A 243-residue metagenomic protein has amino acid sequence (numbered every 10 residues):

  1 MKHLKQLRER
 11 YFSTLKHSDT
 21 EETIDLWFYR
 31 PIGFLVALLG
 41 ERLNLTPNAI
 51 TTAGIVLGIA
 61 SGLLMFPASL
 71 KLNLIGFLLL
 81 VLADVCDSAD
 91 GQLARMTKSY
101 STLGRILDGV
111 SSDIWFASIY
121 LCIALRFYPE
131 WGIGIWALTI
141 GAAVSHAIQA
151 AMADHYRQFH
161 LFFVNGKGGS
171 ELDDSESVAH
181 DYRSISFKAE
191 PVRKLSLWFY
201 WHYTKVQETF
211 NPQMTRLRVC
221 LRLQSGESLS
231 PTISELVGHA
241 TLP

Functional and structural regions predicted by a protein language model:
M1-I32, Q158-P243: C-terminal membrane-associated helical module and adjoining short loops/tails
R8-H17, F34-N44, L70-N73, M96-G104 (+1 more regions): Short juxtamembrane and helix-loop transition motifs at transmembrane-helix boundaries in membrane proteins
P47-L103, Y120, A137-V144: Membrane-embedded alpha-helical segments that form the functional core of polytopic membrane enzymes, especially those
P47-T52, D108-F116, E235-P243: Select subsegments of transmembrane alpha-helices in polytopic membrane proteins, especially boundary-proximal
V56, A60, L107-C122, G166-S177: Small-residue-rich segments of transmembrane alpha-helices in multi-pass membrane proteins, especially helix faces
G91-I133: Basic, amphipathic juxtamembrane/active-site segments that coordinate anionic phosphate or diphosphate groups
L93-T102, D154-V164: A cytosolic-side transmembrane-helix exit/cap motif
A124, Y128-F159: Alpha-helical transmembrane segments
